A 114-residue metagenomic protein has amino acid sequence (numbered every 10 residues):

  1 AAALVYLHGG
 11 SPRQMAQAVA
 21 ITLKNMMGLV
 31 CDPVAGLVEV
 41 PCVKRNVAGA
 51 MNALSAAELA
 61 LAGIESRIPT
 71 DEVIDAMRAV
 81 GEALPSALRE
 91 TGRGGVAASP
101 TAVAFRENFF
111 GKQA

Functional and structural regions predicted by a protein language model:
A2-A114: Functionally critical mobile loop/hinge segments
